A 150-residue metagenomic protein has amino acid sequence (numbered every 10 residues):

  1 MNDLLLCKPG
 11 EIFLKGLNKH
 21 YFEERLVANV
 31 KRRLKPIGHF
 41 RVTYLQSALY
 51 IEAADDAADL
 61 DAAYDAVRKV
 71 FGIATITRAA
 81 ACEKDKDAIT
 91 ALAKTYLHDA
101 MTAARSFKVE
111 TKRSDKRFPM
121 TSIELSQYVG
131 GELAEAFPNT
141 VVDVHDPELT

Functional and structural regions predicted by a protein language model:
M1-T150: RNA-binding accessory domains that recognize and position tRNA/RNA substrates
